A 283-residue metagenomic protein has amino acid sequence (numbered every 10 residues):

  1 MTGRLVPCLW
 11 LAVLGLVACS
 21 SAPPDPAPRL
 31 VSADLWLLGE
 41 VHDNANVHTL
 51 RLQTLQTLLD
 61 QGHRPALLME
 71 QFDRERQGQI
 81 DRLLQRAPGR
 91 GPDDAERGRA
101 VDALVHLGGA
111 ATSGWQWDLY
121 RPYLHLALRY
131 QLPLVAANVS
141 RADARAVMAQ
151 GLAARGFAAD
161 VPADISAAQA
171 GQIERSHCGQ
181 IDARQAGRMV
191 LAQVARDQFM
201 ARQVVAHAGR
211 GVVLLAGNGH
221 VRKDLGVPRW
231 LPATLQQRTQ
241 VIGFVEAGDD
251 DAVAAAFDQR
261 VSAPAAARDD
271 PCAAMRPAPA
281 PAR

Functional and structural regions predicted by a protein language model:
M1-L9: Bacterial N-terminal signal peptides that target proteins for export
W10-D34: N- or domain-start disorder-to-order transition segments that initiate the globular core
V31-H42, D102-L107: Acidic/histidine-rich, surface-exposed loop or edge segments in extracytoplasmic proteins
V41-N44, F72-R76, S140-A144, N218-R222 (+1 more regions): Solvent-exposed loop/turn segments at secondary-structure junctions within structured extracellular/periplasmic domains
N44-L50, R64-A66, R74-G89: Membrane-embedded segments
A66-F72, V241-V245: Short internal beta-strands
G78-H207: A substrate-binding/cap region within the structured catalytic cores of diverse enzymes
F199-R202, H220-R283: C-terminal regions of proteins
